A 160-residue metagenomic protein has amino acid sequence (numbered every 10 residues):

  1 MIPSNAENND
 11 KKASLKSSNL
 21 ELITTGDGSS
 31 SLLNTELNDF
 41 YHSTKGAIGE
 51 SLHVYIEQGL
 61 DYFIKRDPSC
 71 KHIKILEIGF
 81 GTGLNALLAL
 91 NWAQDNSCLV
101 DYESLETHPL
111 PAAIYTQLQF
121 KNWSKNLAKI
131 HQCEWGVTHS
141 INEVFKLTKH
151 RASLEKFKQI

Functional and structural regions predicted by a protein language model:
M1-I73, L90-S124, W135, F145: Rossmann-like AdoMet
L76: Short beta-strand immediately N-terminal to the catalytic nucleophile in serine-hydrolase-like folds
G79-G81, E106: Conserved S-adenosyl-L-methionine
G83-L87: Glycine-rich SAM-binding Motif I of class I
I114-I160: S-adenosyl-L-methionine
